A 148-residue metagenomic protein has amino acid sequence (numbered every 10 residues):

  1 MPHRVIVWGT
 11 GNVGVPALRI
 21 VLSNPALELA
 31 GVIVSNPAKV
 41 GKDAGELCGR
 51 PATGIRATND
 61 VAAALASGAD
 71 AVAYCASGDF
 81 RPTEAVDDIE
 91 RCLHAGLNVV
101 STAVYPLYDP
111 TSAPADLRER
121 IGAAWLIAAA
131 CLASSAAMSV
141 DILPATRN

Functional and structural regions predicted by a protein language model:
M1-A95: N-terminal glycine-/serine-/threonine-rich beta1-alpha1-beta2 phosphate-ribose binding loop of Rossmann-like
I6, T10, P110, S135-A137: Glycine- and other small-residue-rich loops at beta-strand/loop junctions that grip anionic moieties
P16, I20, R120, N148: Alpha-helical scaffold segments in soluble metabolic enzymes
A38-V40, P106-P110, S139-I142: Short gly/pro/ser/thr-enriched loop/turn and capping motifs at secondary-structure boundaries
A76, A103, A136: A cross-domain feature marking catalytic cores of carbohydrate-active enzymes and several ubiquitous metabolic/repair
T83-E90, A95, V104-C131: Rossmann-fold NAD(P)-binding glycine/threonine-rich loop
A130-N148: Conserved anion/nucleotide-ligand pocket segment
